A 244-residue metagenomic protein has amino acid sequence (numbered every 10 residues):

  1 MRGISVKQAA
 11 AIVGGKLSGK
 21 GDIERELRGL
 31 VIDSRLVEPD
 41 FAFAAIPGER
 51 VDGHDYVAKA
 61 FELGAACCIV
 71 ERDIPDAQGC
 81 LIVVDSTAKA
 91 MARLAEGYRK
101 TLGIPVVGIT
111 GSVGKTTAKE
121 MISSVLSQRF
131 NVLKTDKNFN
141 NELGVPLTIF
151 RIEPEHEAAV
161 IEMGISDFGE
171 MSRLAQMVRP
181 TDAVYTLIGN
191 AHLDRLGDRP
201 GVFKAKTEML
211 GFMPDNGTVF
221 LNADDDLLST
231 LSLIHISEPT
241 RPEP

Functional and structural regions predicted by a protein language model:
M1-R93, G97: N-terminal leader/targeting and accessory segments in enzymes
Q8, A90-A223, L227-L231: Phosphate-binding loop of NTP-binding sites
V13, G64, D76-Q78, Q128 (+2 more regions): Short, structured coil segments at secondary-structure junctions
L36, E49, I74, I165 (+3 more regions): Flexible, active-site-proximal loop/turn residues at the rims of small-molecule/cofactor binding pockets and catalytic
L36, G64, R179, L187 (+1 more regions): Conserved functional loop/turn residues at catalytic and ligand-binding sites
E62, K204, E238: Phosphate-coordinating loops and pocket residues in cytosolic domains that bind phosphorylated ligands
I234-P244: Single conserved hydrophobic/aromatic residue that forms the stacking wall/gate of nucleotide- or nucleobase-binding
